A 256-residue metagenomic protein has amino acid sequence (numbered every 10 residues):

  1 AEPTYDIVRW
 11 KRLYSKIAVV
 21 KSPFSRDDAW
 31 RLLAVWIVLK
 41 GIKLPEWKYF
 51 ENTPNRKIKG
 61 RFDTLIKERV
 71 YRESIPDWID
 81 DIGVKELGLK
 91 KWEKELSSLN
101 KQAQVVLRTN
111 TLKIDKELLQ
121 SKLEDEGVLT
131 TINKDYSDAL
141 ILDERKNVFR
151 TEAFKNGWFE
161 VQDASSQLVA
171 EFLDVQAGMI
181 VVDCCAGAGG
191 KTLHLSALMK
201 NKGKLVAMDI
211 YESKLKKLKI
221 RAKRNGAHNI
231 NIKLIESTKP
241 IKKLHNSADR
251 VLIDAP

Functional and structural regions predicted by a protein language model:
A1-F149, S247: Class I Rossmann-like S-adenosyl-L-methionine
E117-P256: Rossmann-like S-adenosyl-L-methionine
